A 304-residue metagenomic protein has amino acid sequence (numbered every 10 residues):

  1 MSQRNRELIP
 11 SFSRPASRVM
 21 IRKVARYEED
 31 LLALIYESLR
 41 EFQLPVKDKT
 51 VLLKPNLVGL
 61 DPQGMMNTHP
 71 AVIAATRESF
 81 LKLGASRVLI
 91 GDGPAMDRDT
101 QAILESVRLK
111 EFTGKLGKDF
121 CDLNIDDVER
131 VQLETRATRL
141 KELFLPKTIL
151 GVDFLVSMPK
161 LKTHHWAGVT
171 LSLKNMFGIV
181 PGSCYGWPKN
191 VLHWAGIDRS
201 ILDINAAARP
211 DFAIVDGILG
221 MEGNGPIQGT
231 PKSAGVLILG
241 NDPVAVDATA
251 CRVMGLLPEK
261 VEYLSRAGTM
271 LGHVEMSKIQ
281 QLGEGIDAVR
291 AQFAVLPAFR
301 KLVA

Functional and structural regions predicted by a protein language model:
M1-A304: N-terminal and secondary-structure boundary signal
